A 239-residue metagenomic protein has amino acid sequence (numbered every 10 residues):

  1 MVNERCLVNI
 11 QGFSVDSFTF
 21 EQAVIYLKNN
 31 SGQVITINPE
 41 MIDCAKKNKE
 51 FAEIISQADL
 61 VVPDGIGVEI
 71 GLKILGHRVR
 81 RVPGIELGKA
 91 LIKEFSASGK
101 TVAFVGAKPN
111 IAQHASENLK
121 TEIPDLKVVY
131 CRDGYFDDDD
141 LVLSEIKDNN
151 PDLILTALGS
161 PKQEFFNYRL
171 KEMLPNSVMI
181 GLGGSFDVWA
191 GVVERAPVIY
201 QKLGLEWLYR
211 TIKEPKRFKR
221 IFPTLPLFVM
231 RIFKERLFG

Functional and structural regions predicted by a protein language model:
M1-I85: N-terminal nucleotide/polyanion-binding subdomain common to many enzyme families
N38-I42, L158-Q163, S185: Short glycine-rich anion-binding loops that position phosphate/pyrophosphate groups of nucleotides and phosphorylated
D59, V102, V129, D152 (+1 more regions): Conserved acidic residues
E69-E145, N149: Conserved beta-alpha
E69-L72, R195-G239: A transmembrane-helix-recognition feature enriched in membrane-embedded lipid enzymes and envelope glyco-/phospholipid
A115-S116, E164-M173: Short Gly/Thr/Asp-enriched flexible loops that form oxyanion-binding sites at enzyme active sites
G134-D137, P175-K213: Short, flexible loop segments at boundaries between secondary-structure elements
I146, N150-L155, S160: Proline-aspartate-enriched helix->loop->beta-strand connector
